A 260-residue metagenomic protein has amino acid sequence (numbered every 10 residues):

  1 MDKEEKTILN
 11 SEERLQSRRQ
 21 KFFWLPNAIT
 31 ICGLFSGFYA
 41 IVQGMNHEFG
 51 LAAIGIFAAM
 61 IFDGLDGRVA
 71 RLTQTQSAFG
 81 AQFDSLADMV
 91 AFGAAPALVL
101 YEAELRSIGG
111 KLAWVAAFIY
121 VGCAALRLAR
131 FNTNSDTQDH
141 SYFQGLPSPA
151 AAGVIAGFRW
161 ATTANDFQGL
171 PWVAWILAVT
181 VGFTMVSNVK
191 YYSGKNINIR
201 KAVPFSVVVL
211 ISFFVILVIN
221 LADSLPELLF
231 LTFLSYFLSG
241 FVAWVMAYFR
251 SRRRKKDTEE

Functional and structural regions predicted by a protein language model:
M1-G64, T232, G240-A247, R253 (+1 more regions): Topogenic membrane-insertion module of multi-pass membrane proteins
M1-R14, H140-E260: C-terminal membrane-associated helical module and adjoining short loops/tails
R18-I29, S36-I41, M45-F49, I54 (+3 more regions): "…together with the soluble PPM/PP2C metallo-phosphatase catalytic core" -> "…together with the soluble PPM/PP2C
K21-I31, L51-I54, Q82, L86-M89 (+5 more regions): Alpha-helical transmembrane segments of integral membrane proteins
F23-I31, L72-L128, F158-R159: Multi-pass membrane catalytic core of lipid/isoprenoid biosynthesis enzymes
F35, I61, L65, V69 (+2 more regions): Active-site His/Glu-centered metal-binding helix of metallohydrolases
Y39-I54, A94-V115, G157-A174, I219-E227: Helix-coil boundary and interhelical linker segments in multi-pass alpha-helical membrane proteins
D66-S77, A125-H140, V186-K195, W244-Y248: C-terminal ends of transmembrane helices
